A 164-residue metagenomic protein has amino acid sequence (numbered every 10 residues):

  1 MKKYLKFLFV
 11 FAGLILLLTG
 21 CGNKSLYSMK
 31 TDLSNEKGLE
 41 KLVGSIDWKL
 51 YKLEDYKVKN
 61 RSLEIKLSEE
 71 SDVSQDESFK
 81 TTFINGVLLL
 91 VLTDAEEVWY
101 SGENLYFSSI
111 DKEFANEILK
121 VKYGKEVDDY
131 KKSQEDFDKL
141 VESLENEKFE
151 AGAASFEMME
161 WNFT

Functional and structural regions predicted by a protein language model:
M1-L8: Bacterial N-terminal signal peptides that target proteins for export
L17-G20: C-terminal motif of bacterial Sec signal peptides marking the signal peptidase cleavage site
G22-E64, S68-V73, K132-F163: N-proximal, solvent-exposed amphipathic alpha-helical segments enriched in charged/polar residues
K49-V121: Mature extracytoplasmic domains of secretory-pathway proteins
Y123-V127: Long, contiguous ectodomains of secretory-pathway proteins
